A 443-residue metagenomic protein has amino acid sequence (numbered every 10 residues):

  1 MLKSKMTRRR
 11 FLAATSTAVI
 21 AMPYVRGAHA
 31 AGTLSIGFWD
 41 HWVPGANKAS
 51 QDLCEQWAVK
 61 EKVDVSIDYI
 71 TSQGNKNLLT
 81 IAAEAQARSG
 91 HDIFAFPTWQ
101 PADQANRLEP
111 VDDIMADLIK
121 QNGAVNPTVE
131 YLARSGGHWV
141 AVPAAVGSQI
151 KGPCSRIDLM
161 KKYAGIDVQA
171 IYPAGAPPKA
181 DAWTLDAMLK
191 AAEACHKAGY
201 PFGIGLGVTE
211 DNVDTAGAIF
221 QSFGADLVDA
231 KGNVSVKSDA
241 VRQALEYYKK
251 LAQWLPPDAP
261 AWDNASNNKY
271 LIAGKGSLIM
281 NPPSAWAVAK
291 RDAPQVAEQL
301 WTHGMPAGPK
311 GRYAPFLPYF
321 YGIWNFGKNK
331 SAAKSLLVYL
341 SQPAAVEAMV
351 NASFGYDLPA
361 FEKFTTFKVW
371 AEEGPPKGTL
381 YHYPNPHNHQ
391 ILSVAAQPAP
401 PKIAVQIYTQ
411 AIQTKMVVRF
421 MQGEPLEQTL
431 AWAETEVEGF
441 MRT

Functional and structural regions predicted by a protein language model:
L2-A105, A116-G123, S148, K161 (+9 more regions): Conserved N-terminal structural module of periplasmic/extracytoplasmic solute-binding proteins
L34, V140-A141, H196-V208, Q342-S353 (+1 more regions): Bilobed periplasmic-binding protein-like "clamshell/Venus-flytrap" ligand-binding domains
I81, M188, C195, G217 (+1 more regions): Hydrophobic residues within well-ordered alpha-helices
D92-A95, S277-P282: Paired acidic/hydrophobic, glycine-rich loop segments that form the ligand-binding mouth/hinge of periplasmic-binding
P97-C154, K161, D186, A297-P306 (+2 more regions): Hinge/lid segment of periplasmic solute-binding proteins
W99, S284-A297, P309-I412: C-terminal lobe and pocket-closing loops of periplasmic/extracytoplasmic Venus-flytrap solute-binding proteins
D113-V125, Q169-D181, F223-L245, R291-Q295 (+1 more regions): Short, solvent-exposed loop/beta-turn-alpha elements that line the ligand-binding surface or hinge of extracytoplasmic
A187-C195, A230-A261, M305: Glycine-centered hinge/linker elements that transmit conformational signals in sensory and ligand-binding systems
